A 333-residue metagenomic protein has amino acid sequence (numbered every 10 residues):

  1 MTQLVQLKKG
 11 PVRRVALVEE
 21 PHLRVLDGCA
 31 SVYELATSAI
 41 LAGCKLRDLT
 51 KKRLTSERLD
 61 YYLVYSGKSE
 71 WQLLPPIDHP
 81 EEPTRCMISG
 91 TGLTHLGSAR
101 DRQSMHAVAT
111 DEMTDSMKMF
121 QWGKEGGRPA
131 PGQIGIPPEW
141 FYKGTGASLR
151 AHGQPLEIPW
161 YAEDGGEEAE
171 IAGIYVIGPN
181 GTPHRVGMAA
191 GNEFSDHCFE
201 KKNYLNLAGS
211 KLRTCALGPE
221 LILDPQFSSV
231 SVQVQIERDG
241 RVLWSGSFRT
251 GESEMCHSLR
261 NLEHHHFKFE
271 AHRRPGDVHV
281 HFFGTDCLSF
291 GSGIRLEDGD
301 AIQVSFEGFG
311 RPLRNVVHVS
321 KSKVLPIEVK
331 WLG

Functional and structural regions predicted by a protein language model:
T2, G10-V12, A189-G191, S195-G333: Catalytic-pocket segment enriched in acidic/His residues
T2-K9, L41-G240: Active-site microenvironments in enzyme catalytic cores
R13-L17: Extracellular disulfide-bonded cysteine-rich modules/repeats
E19-L54: N-terminal cap/recognition module
G28-C29, S98, E307: Surface loops and adjacent helix of pleckstrin homology
L35, W122, Y142-G144, A271 (+1 more regions): Intrinsically disordered, low-complexity regions enriched in small/polar residues
